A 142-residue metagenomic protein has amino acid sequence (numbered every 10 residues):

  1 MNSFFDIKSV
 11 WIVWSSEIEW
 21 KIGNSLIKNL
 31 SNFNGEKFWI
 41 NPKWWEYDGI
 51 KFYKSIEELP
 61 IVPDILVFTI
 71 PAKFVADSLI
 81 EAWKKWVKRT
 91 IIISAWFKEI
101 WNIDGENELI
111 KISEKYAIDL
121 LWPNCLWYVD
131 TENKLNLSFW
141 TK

Functional and structural regions predicted by a protein language model:
M1-K142: Catalytic-core regions of core metabolic enzymes, especially those transforming organic acids/acyl-group intermediates
